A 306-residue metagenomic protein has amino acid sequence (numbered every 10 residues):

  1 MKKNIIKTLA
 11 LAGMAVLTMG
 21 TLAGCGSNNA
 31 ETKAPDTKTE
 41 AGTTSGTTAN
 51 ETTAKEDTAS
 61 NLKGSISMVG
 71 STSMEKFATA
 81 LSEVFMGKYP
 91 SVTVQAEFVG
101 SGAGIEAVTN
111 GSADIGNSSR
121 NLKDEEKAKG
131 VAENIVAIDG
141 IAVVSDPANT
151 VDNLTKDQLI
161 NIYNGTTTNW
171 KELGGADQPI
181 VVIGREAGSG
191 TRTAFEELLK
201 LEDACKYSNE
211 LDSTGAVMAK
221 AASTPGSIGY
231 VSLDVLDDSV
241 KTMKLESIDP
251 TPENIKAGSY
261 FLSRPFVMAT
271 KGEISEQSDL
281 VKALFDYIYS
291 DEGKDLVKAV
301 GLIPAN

Functional and structural regions predicted by a protein language model:
M1-A10: Bacterial Sec-dependent N-terminal signal peptides
K3, G26-D114, S118-N306: Exported/periplasmic ABC-transporter solute-binding proteins
A10-T18: Hydrophobic helical h-region of N-terminal Sec-dependent signal peptides in bacterial secretory/periplasmic proteins
G13, C25-G26: N-terminal leader and targeting sequences that precede the mature domain
G20-G24: C-terminal motif of bacterial Sec signal peptides marking the signal peptidase cleavage site
